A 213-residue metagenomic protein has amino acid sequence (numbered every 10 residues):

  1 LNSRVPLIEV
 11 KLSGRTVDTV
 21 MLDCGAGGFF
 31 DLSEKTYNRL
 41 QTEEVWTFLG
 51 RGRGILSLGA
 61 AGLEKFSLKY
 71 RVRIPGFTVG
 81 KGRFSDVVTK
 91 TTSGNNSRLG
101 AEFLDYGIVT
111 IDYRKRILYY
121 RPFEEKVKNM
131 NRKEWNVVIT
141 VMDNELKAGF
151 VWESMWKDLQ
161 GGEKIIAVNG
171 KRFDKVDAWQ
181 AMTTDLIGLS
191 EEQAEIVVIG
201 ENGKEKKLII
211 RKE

Functional and structural regions predicted by a protein language model:
L1-E213: Pepsin/retropepsin-fold aspartyl endopeptidases
